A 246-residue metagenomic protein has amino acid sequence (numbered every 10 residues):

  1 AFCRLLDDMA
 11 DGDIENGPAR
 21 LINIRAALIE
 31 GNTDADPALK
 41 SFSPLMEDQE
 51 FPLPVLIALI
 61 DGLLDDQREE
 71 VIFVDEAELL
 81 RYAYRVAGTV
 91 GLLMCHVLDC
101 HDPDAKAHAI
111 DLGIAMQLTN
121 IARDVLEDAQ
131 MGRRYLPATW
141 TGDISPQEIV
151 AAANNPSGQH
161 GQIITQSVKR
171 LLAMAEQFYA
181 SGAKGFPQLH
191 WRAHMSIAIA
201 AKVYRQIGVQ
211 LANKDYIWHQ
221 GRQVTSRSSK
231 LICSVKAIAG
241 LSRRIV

Functional and structural regions predicted by a protein language model:
A1-M116, A122, L126-V246: Catalytic cores of Mg2+-dependent Asp-rich isoprenoid enzymes
